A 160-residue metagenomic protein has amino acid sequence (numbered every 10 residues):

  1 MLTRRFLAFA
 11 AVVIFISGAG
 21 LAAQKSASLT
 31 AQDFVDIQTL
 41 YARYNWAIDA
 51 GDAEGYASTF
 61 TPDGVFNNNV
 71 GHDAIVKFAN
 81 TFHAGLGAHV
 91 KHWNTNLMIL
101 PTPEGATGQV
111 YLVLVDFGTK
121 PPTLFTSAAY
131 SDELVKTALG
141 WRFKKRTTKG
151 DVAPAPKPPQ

Functional and structural regions predicted by a protein language model:
M1-R4: N-terminal secretory signal peptides that target proteins for export/translocation
A8-G18: Bacterial N-terminal signal peptides
L21-A50, E54-P62, D73-A74: Short, low-complexity N-terminal intrinsically disordered segments enriched in polar/charged residues
Y41, H92-L97, A129-Y130: Short structured motifs
I48, F60, L112-L114, T147-G150: Short beta-strand segments enriched in hydrophobic/aromatic residues within well-folded beta-rich domains
A53-L114: A solvent-exposed, acidic/Ser-Thr-rich amphipathic alpha-helical stretch
G87, V115-L124, A153-P154: Short, cysteine-centered beta-strand-loop-beta hairpins and adjacent loop/turn segments enriched in charged/polar
T107-Q109, S127-K157: Short beta-strand edge/turn micro-motifs at domain boundaries
